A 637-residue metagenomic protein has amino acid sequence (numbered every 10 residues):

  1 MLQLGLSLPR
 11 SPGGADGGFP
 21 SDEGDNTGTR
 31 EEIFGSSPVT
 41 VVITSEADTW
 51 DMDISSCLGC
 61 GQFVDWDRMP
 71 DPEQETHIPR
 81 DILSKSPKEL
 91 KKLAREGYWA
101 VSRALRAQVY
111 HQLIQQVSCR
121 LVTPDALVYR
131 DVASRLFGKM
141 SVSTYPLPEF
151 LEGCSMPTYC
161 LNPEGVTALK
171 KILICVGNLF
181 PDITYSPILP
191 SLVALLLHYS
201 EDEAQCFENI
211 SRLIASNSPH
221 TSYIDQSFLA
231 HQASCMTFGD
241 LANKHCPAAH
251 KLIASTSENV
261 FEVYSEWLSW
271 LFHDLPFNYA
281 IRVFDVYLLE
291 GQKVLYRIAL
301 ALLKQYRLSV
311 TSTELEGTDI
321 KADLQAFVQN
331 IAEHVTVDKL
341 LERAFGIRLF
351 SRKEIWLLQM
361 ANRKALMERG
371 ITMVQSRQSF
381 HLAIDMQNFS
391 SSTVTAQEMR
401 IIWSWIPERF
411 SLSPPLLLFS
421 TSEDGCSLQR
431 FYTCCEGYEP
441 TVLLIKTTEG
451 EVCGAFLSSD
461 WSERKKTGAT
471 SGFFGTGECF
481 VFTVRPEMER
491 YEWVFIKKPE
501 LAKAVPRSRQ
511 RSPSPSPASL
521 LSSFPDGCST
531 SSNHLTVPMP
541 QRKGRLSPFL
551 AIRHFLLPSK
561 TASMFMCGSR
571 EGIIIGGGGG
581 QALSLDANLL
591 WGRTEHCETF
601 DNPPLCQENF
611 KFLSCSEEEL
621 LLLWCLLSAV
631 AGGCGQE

Functional and structural regions predicted by a protein language model:
M1-F180, L197, H334, K339-L416: N-terminal transition regions in large eukaryotic proteins
G13-D25, K353, Q359-E637: Phosphate-recognition beta-domain surfaces
C57-P72, I78, I82, E89 (+5 more regions): Extended, Lys/Glu/Leu-rich amphipathic alpha-helical scaffolds
K91-R95, R106, Y110-I114, K170-G177 (+13 more regions): Amphipathic alpha-helical interaction motifs in eukaryotic regulatory proteins
A104, Y264-E266, L289-E290, Y306 (+3 more regions): Short, well-ordered loop/turn elements at secondary-structure boundaries
L121-T123, I210, K251, A280-I281 (+7 more regions): Intrinsically disordered, low-complexity regions enriched in proline, serine, glycine and charged residues
C154-N162, L173-F180, H245-W270, R282: Active-site-adjacent structural elements in folded domains
